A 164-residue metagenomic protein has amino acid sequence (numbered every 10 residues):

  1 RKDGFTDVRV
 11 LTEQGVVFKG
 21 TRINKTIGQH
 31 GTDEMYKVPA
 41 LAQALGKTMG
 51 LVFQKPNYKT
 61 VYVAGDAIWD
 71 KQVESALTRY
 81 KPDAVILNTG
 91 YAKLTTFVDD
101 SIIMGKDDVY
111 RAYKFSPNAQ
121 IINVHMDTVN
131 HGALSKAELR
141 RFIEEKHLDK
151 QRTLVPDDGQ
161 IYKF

Functional and structural regions predicted by a protein language model:
R1, N130-G132, K163: Short, charged/polar "capping" segments at the starts of alpha-helices and the immediately preceding loops
K2-G4, I143: Short, conserved SAM-binding/catalytic segment of Class I S-adenosyl-L-methionine-dependent methyltransferases
D3, T21, G46, Y80 (+1 more regions): Structured loop/turn residues at beta-strand edges in well-structured enzyme cores
G4-Q14, A84-N88: Short hydrophobic/aromatic-enriched beta-strand-loop microsegments
V8, I23, R152-T153: Generic structural signal for residues in well-ordered beta-strands
L11-T78, D158-F164: Core dinuclear metal-dependent hydrolase active-site scaffold
I68-D157: Cap/insert and terminal regions of metallo-dependent hydrolase folds
